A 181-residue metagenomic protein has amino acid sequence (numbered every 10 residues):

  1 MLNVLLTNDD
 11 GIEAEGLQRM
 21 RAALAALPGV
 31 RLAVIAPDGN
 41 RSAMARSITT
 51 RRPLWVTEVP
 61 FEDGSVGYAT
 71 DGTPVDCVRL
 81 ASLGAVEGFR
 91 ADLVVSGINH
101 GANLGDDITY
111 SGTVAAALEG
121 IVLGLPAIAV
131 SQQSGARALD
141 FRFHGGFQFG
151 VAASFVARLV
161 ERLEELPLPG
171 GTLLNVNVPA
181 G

Functional and structural regions predicted by a protein language model:
L2-T7, Q18-L83, G88-R90: A cross-family phosphate/adenosyl-ligand binding-site feature
A33-I35, Y68, V95, I128-V130 (+1 more regions): Hydrophobic/aromatic beta-strand patches that form the interior of the parallel beta-sheet core in alpha/beta enzyme
D38-G39, S134, N177-G181: Glycine-rich beta-alpha junction loops
C77, R142-G181: Electrostatically charged, flexible surface regions
A81-G88, A115-P126: Alpha-helix C-terminal capping segments
D92-H100: Short acidic, glycine-rich surface-loop motifs adjacent to enzyme active sites
A102-S111: Glycine/threonine-rich flexible loop motifs
I121-H144: Glycine-rich phosphate/pyrophosphate-binding loops and their adjacent beta-strand/loop elements at enzyme active sites
